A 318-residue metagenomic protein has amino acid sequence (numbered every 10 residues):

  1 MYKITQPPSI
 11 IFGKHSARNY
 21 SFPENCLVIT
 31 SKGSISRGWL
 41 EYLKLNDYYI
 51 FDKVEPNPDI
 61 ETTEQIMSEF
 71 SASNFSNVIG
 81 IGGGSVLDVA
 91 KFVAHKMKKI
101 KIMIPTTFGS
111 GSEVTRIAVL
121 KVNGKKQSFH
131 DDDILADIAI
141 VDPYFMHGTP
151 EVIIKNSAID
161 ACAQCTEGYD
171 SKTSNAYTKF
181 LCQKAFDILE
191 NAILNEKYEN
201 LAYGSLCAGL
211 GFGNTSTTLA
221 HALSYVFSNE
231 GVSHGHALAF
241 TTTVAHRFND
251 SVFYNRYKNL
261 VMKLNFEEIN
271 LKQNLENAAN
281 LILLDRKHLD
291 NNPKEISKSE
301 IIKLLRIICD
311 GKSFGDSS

Functional and structural regions predicted by a protein language model:
M1-N77, E268: ATP/NTP phosphate-donor binding region
I60-Y144: Glycine/threonine-rich beta-strand-loop-alpha-helix active-site module that forms ligand/phosphate-binding
K91-I100, F212-T215, V226-G231, R247: Alpha-helix C-terminal capping segments
I117-T215: Carboxylate- and glycine-rich phosphate/diphosphate-binding segment that chelates Mg2+/Mn2+
C162-T166, L201-G209, L223, T242 (+2 more regions): Short alpha-helical scaffolding segments that buttress acidic/His motifs in well-ordered protein cores
T218, A222-E276: Active-site pocket-lining segment
N255-S318: C-terminal charged capping/lid subdomain of soluble metabolic enzymes
